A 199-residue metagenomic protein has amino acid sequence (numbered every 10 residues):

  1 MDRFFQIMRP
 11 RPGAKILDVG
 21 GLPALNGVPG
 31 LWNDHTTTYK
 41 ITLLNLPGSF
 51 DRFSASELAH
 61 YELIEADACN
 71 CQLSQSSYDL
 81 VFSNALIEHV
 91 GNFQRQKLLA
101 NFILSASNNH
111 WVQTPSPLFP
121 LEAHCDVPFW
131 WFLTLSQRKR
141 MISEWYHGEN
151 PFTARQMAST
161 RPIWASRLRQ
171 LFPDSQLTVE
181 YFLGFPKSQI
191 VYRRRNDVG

Functional and structural regions predicted by a protein language model:
M1-A14, L25-L31: Conserved alpha-helix/loop element of class I SAM-dependent methyltransferases that forms part of the SAM/SAH-binding
L17-C71: Class I SAM-dependent methyltransferase SAM/SAH-binding core
F82: A conserved beta-strand element that flanks and buttresses the S-adenosyl-L-methionine
A85-H89: Short catalytic micro-motifs in class I SAM-dependent methyltransferases
V90-A106, T114: A short, conserved alpha-helix within the catalytic core of class I
F102, N109-K139: Conserved class I S-adenosyl-L-methionine
A154-Q176: Short alpha-helix
D174-F185: Conserved S-adenosyl-L-methionine
